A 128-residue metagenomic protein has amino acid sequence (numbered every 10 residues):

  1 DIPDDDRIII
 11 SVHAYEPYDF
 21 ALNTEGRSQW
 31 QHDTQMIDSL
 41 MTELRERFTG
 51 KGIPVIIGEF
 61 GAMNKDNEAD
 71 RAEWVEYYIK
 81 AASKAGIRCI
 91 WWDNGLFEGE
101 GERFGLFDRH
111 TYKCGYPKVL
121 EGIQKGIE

Functional and structural regions predicted by a protein language model:
D1-I87, D108: Extracellular glycoside hydrolase catalytic/binding regions
N67-E128: Aromatic-rich peripheral "rim/lid" segments of glycoside hydrolase catalytic domains that contact and position glycan
